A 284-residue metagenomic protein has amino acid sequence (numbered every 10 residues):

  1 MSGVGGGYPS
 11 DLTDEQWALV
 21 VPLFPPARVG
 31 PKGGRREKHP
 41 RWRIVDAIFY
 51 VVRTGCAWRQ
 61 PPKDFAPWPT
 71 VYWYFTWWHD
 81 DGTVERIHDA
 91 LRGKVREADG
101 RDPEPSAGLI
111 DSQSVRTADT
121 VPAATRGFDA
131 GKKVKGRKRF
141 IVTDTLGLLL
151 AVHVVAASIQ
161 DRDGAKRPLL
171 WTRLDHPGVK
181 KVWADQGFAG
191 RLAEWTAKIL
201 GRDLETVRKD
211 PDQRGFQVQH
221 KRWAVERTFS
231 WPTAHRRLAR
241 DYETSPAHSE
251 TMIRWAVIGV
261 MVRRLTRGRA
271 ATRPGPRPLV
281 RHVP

Functional and structural regions predicted by a protein language model:
M1-P284: Short alpha-helical elements
